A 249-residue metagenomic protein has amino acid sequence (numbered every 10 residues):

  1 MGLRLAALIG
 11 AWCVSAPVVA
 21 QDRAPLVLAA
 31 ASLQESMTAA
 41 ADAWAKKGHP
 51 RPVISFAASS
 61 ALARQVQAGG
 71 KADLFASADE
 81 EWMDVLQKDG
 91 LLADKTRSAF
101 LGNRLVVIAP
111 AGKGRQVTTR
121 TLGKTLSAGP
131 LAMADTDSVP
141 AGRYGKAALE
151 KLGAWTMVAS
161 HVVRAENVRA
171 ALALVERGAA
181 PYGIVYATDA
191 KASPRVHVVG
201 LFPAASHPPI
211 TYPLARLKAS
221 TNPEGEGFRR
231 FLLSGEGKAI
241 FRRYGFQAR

Functional and structural regions predicted by a protein language model:
M1-A7: Bacterial N-terminal signal peptides that target proteins for export
Q21-G70, S77-E80, D84-G90, T96-R249: Exported/periplasmic ABC-transporter solute-binding proteins
